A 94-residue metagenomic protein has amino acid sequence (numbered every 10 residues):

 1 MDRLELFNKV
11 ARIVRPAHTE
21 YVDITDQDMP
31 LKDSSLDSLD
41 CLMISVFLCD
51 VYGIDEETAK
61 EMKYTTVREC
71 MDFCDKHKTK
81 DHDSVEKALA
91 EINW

Functional and structural regions predicted by a protein language model:
D2-L36, D40-V46, D50-W94: Phosphopantetheine-dependent thiolation modules in NRPS/PKS and related acyl-activating systems
